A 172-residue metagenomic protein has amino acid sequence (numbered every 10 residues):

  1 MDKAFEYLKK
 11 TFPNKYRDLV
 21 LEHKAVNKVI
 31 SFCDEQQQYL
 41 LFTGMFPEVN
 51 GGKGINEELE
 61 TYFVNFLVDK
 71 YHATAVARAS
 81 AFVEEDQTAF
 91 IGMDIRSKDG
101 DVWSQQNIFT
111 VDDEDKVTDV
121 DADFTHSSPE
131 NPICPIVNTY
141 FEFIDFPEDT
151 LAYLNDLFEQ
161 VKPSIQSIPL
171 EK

Functional and structural regions predicted by a protein language model:
M1-E58: N-terminal domain-onset segments
E60-K172: Low-complexity intrinsically disordered segments
